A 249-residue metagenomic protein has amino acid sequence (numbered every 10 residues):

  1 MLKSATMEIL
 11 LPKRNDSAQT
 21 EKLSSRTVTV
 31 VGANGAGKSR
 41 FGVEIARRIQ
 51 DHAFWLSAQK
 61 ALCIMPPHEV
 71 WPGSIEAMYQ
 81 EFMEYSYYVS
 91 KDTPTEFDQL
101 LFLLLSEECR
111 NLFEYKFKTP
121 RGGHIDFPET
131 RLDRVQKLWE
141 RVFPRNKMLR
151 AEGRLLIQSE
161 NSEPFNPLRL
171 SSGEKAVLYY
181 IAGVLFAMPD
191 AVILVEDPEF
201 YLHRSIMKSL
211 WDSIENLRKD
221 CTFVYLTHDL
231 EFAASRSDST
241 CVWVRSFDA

Functional and structural regions predicted by a protein language model:
M1-Q50, R150-A249: Switch/communication elements of ASCE P-loop NTPase nucleotide-binding domains
L2-T6, K13, A18, F82-K175 (+1 more regions): Extended helical coiled-coil dimerization/tether regions that scaffold and oligomerize large DNA-maintenance assemblies
K38, I64-M65: Short N-terminal binding/cap micro-motifs at the start of the first secondary-structure element
D51-C63: Conserved catalytic segments around the Walker B and adjacent sensor/switch elements of P-loop NTPase domains
C63-I64, L202: Conserved protein kinase catalytic core
M65-E69, S237-D238: Short aromatic-enriched loop/helix-cap "lid" or pocket-rim segments at secondary-structure transitions that line
H68-S90: Conserved NTP-binding/hydrolysis module of P-loop NTPases
